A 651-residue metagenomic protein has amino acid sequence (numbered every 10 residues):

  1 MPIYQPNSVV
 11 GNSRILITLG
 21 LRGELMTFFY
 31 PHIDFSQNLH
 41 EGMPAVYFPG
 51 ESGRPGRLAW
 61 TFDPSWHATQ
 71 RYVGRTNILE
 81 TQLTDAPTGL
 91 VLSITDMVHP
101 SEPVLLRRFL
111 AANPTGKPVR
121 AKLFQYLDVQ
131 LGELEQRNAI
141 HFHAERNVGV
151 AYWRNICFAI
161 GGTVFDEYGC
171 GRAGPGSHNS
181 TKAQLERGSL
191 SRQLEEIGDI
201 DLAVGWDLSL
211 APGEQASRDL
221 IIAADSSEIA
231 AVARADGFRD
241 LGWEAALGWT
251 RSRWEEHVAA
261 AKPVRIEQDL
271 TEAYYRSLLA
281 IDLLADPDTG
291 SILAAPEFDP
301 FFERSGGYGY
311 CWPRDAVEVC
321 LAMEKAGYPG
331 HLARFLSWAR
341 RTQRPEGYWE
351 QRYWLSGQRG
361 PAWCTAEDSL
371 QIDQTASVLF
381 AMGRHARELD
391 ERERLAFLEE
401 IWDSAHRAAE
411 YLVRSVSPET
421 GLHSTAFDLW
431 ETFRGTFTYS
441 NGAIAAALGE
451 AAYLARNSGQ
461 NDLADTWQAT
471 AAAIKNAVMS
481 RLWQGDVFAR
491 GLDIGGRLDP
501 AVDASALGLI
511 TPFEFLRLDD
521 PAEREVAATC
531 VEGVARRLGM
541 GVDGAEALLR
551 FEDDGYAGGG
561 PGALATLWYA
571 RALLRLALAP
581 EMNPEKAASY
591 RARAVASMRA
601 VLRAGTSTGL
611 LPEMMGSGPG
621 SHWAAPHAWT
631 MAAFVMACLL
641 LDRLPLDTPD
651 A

Functional and structural regions predicted by a protein language model:
M1, T84, T88-S191, L202-V204 (+2 more regions): Polysaccharide-binding surfaces and accessory modules of carbohydrate-active proteins
M1-A86, Y152-A183, W249-E267: An extended acidic
M1-G50, Y308-C311, V319, E350 (+3 more regions): C-terminal capping/lid segments that line or modulate ligand- or cofactor-binding pockets
M1-S8, S227-A230, L241-Y308, R334 (+2 more regions): Low-complexity, Ser/Thr/Pro/Gly-enriched N-terminal "stalk/linker" regions
Q70, V119-R120, L208-E228: Short Pro-Gly-centered flexible turn/kink motifs
A112-N113, L208-L210, A245, T250 (+4 more regions): Aromatic-rich carbohydrate-recognition surfaces in CAZymes
F158-S180, T271-A273, Q358, S369 (+4 more regions): Extended ligand-binding clefts on enzyme/binding-domain cores
E167-G169, V264-G290, S337-W354, C364-A366 (+7 more regions): Active-site acid/base region of carbohydrate-active enzymes
